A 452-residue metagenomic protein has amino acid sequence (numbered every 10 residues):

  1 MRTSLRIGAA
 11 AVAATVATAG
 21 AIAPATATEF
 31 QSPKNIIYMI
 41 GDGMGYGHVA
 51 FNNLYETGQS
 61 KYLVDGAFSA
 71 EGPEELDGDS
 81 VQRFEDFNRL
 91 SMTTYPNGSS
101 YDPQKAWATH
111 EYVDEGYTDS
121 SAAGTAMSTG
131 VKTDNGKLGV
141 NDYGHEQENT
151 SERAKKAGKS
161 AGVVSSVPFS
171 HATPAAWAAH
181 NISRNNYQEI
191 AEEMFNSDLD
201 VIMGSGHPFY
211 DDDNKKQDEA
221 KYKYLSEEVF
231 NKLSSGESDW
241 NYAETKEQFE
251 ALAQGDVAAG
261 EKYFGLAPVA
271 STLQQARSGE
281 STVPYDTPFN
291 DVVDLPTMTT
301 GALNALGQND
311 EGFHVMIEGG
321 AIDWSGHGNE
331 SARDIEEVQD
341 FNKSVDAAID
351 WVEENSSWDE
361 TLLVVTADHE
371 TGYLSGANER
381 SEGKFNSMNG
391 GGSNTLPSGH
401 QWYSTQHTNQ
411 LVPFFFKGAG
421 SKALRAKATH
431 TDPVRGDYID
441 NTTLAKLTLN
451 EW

Functional and structural regions predicted by a protein language model:
M1-A27: Secretory targeting and sorting signals
A27-K34, G158: A short, charged/proline- and glycine-enriched loop that marks the coil->beta-strand transition at the N-terminal
P33-I36, G41-D119, A123, H171-W452: A post-motif C-terminal structural segment
E115, D119-G139: A glycine- and small-residue-enriched flexible loop/hinge segment at structural boundaries
S128-G130, R153-A157, N196: Alpha-helix C-terminal capping segments
G139, V167, A178: Metallocofactor- and cofactor-centric catalytic cores in central/energy metabolism, strongly enriched
V140-E148, N185: Glycine-rich anion/phosphate-binding loops
S151-E152, K156-A175: Glycine-rich phosphate/pyrophosphate-binding loops and their adjacent beta-strand/loop elements at enzyme active sites
